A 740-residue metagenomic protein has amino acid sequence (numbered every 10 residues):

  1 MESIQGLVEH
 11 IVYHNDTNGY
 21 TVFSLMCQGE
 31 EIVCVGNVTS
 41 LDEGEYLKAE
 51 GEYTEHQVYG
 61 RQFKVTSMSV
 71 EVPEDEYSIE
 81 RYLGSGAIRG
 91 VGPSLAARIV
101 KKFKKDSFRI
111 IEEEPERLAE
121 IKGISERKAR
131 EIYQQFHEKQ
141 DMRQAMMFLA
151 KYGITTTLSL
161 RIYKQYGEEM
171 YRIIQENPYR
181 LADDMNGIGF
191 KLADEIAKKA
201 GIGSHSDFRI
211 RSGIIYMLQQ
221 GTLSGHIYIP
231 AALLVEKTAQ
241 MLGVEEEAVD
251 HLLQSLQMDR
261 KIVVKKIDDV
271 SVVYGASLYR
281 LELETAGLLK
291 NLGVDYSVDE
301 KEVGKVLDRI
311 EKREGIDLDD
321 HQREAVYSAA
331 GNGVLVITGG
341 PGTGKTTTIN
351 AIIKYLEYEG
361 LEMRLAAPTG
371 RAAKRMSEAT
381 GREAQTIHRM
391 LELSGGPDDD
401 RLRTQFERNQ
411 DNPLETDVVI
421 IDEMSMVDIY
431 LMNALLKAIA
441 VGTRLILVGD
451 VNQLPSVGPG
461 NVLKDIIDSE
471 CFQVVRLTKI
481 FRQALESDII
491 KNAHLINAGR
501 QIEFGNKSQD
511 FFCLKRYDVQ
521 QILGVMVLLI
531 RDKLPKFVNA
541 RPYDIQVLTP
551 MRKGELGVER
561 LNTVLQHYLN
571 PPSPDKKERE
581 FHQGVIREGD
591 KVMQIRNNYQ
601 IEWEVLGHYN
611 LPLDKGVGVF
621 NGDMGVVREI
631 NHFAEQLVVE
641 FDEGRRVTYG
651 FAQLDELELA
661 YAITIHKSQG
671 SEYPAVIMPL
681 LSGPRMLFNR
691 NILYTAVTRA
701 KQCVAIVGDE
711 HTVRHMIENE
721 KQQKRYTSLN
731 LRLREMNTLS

Functional and structural regions predicted by a protein language model:
M1-E302, E311: Accessory, non-ATPase domains that flank or precede helicase/AAA+ motor cores in DNA-metabolism machines
G315-G331: N-terminal pre-P-loop "Q-motif" helix
I337, L365: Hydrophobic anchor at the beta1->P-loop junction of P-loop NTPases
K345: Conserved lysine of the Walker
T348, I352: Hydrophobic positions on the alpha1 helix immediately C-terminal to the Walker A/P-loop
Y355, E359-L361, G370-K374, A379 (+7 more regions): Conserved helicase motor core of SF1/SF2 NTP-dependent helicases
V451-V617: Conserved helicase motor core of P-loop NTPases
L613-V617, N621-S740: C-terminal accessory regions
